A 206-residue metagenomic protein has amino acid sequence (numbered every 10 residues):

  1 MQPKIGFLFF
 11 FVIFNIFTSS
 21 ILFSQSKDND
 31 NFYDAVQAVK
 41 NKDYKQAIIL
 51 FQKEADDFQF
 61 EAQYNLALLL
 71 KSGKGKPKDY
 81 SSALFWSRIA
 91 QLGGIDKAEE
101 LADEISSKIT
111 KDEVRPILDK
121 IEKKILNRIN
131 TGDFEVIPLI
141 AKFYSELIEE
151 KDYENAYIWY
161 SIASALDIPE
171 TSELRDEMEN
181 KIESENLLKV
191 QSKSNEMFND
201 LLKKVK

Functional and structural regions predicted by a protein language model:
F9-S19: Bacterial N-terminal signal peptides
L22-S26: Boundary at the C-terminal end of the N-terminal hydrophobic targeting segment
N31-A38, L50, N65-S72, D103-K108 (+2 more regions): Hydrophobic face of amphipathic alpha-helices that form TPR/SEL1-like repeat modules and related alpha-solenoid
A38-D43, D56-F60, S72-K74, D79 (+7 more regions): Short helix-capping/linker turns of helical repeat alpha-solenoids
D112-D133, E170-K206: Terminal, low-structured helical/coil segments at or just beyond the last alpha-helical repeat
